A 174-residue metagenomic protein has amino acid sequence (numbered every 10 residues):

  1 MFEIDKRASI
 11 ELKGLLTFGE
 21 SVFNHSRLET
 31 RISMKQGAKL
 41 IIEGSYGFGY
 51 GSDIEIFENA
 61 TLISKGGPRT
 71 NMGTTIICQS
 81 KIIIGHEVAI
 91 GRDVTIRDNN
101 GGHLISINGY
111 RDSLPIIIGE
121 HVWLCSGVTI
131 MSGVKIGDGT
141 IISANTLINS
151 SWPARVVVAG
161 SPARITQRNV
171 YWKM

Functional and structural regions predicted by a protein language model:
M1-R97, G119-H121, V128-I130, D138 (+3 more regions): Domain-scale signature associated with acetyltransferase and cell-envelope carbohydrate enzymes
T75, I148-N149: Short hydrophobic beta-strand element within catalytic cores of glycosyltransferases and related nucleotide-activated
D93, G102-H103: Acceptor-binding helix/loop patch of EC 2.4 sugar-transfer enzymes, predominantly nucleotide-sugar-dependent
N100, S106-N108, V134, R168-V170: Conserved catalytic-core motifs of eukaryotic protein kinase domains, centered on the activation segment
N108-G119: Glycine-rich NAD(P)-binding loop of Rossmann-like domains
S132, S150: Conserved coupling/switch loop of ABC ATPases
I136-G137, I141-L147, R155: A generic "structured core" feature
